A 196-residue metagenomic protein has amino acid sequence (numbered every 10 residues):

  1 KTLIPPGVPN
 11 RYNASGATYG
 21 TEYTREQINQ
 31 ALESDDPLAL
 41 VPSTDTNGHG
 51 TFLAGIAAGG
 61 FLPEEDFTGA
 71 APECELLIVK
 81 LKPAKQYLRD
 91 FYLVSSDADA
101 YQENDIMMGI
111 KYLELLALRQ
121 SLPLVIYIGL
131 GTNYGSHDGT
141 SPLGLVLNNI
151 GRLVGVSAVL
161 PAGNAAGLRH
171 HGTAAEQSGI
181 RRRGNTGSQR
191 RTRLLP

Functional and structural regions predicted by a protein language model:
K1-Q102, S121, H170: Subtilisin-like serine protease catalytic core
T68, L76, G187-R193: Short, conserved aromatic-histidine micro-motifs
K85-I180, S188-L195: Substrate-binding/access-modulating region of protease and related hydrolase catalytic domains
G184: Exposed aromatic-hydrophobic patches
